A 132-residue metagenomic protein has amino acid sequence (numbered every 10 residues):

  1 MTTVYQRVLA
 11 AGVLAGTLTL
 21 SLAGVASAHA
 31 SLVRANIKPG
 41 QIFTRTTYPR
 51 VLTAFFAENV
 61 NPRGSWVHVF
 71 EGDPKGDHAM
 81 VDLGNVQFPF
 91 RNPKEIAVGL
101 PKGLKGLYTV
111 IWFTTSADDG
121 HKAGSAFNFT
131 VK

Functional and structural regions predicted by a protein language model:
M1-T2, G16-L18: Intrinsically disordered/low-complexity terminal segments and short unstructured peptides
T2-G12: Bacterial N-terminal signal peptides that target proteins for export
T17-V25: C-terminal segment of classical bacterial N-terminal signal peptides
A26-A30: Boundary at the C-terminal end of the N-terminal hydrophobic targeting segment
S31-R34, F43-T47, V51, F55-T130: Acidic, low-complexity Ser/Thr/Gly/Pro-rich repeat segments typical of extracellular/periplasmic and surface-exposed
I37-K38: Surface-exposed, proline-enriched loop/turn segments that connect beta strands in immunoglobulin-like
